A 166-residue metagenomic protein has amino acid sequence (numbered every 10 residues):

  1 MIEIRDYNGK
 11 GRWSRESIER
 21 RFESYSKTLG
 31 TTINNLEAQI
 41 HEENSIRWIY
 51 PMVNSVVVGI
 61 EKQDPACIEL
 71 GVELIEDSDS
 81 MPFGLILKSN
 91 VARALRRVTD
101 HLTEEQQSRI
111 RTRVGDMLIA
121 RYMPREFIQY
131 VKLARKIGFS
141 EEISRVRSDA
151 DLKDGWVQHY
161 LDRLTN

Functional and structural regions predicted by a protein language model:
M1-I128, K132: Extended repeat-based scaffolds of very large eukaryotic assembly and lipid-transport proteins
I2-G11, R15, S140-N166: Eukaryotic acidic, Ser/Thr-rich intrinsically disordered low-complexity regions
L87, Y130, A134, V146-K153: Generic preference for flexible, low-structure residues
E126, R135-S144: Internal alpha-helical scaffold/solenoid segments in large eukaryotic proteins
